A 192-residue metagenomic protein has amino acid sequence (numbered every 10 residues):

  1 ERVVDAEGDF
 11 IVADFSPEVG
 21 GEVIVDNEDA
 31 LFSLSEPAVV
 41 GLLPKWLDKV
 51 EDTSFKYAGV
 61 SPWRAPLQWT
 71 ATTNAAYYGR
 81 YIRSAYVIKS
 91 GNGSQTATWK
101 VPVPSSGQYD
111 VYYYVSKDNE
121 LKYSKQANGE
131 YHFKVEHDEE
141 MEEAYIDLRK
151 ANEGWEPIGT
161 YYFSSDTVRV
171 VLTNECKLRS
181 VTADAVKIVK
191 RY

Functional and structural regions predicted by a protein language model:
E1, I158, V186-I188: Extracellular beta-strand elements of beta-rich domains used for carbohydrate recognition/degradation or cell-matrix
V4-P62: Extracellular carbohydrate-recognition regions
A76-T96, R149-K150: Extracellular beta-rich ligand/substrate-recognition surface
A85, Q95-K125: A short beta-strand element within beta-rich, extracytoplasmic domains of secreted/secretory-pathway proteins
S105-V111, G154, S165-V168: Short tyrosine-centred short linear motifs in exposed loops/low-complexity segments
D118-E142: Short, surface-exposed beta-strand/strand-loop-strand elements in extracellular ectodomains
E136-S165: Extracellular carbohydrate recognition and processing domains and analogous Trp-centered ligand-binding platforms
V171-S180: Short beta-strand-plus-loop segments that form exposed binding edges in beta-rich domains
